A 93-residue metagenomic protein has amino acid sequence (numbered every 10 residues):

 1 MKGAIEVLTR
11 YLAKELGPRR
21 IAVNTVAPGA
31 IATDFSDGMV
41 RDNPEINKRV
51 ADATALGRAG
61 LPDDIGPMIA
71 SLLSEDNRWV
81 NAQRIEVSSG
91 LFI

Functional and structural regions predicted by a protein language model:
M1, T9: Active-site helix of classical SDR
K14-P18, I31, G60, L73: A short hydrophobic alpha-helix cap/turn motif
G17, A22, V80-A82: Short, small/polar-rich loop/turn modules that mediate ligand/substrate recognition or access, typified
V23, A27-G38: Short, flexible catalytic-loop segment of classical short-chain dehydrogenase/reductase
V40-T54: A short C-terminal helix-loop "cap" of Rossmann-like NAD(P)-dependent dehydrogenase/epimerase domains
T54-I65: A conserved structural motif in NAD(P)-dependent oxidoreductases
I65-G66, L72: Non-catalytic, hydrophobic alpha-helical segments
A70, N81-I93: Short C-terminal tail/terminal secondary-structure segment of NAD(P)H-dependent dehydrogenase/reductase domains
